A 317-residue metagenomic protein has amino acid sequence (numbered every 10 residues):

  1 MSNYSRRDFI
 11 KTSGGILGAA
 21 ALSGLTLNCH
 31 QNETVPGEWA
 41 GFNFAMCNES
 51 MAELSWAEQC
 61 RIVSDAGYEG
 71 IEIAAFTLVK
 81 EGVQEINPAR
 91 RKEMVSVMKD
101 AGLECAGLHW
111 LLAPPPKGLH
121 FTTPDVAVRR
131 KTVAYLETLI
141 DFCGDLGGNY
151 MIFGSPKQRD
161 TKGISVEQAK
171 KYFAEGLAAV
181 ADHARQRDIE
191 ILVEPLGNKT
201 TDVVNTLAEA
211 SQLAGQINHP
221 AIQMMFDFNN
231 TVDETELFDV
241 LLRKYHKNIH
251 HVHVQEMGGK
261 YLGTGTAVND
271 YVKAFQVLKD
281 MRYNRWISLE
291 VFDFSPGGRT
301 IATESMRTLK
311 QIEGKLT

Functional and structural regions predicted by a protein language model:
S2-F44, E53-G67, G147, V204-F226 (+1 more regions): Histidine-acidic metal/acid-base catalytic patches
K11-T26, E33-P36, E58, P115-Q223: Active-site acidic/histidine proton-transfer and metal-coordination neighborhood in alpha/beta enzyme cores
S50-A52, A75-T77, L111-P114, K157-R159 (+4 more regions): Active-site-proximal loop/turn and secondary-structure-junction residues that shape catalytic pockets, frequently
A57-S64, P88-E104, L136-L146, A174 (+3 more regions): Short amphipathic alpha-helices and their capping/turn segments at secondary-structure boundaries
A74-V95, K157, T161: Glycine-rich, proline-tolerant flexible connector loops at the mouths of alpha/beta enzymes
Q84-R91, D125-R129, G163-K170, V203 (+4 more regions): Flexible, glycine- and charge-enriched loops at secondary-structure boundaries
D100-A101, R187, P220, N248: Structured helix-beta-strand junction loops
